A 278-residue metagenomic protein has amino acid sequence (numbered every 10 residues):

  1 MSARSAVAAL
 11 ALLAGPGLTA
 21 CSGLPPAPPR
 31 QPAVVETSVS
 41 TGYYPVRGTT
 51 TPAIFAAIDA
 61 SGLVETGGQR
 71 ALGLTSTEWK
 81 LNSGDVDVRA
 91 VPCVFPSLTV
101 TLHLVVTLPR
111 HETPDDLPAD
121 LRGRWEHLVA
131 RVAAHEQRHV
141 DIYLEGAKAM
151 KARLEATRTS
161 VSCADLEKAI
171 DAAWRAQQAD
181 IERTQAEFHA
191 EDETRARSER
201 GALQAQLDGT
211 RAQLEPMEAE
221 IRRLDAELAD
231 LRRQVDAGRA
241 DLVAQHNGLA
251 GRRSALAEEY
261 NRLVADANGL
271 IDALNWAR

Functional and structural regions predicted by a protein language model:
M1-A8: Bacterial N-terminal signal peptides that target proteins for export
A8-T19: Bacterial N-terminal signal peptides
L18-V34: Bacterial Sec signal peptide processing site at the extreme N-terminus
A33-D116, R158-M217, L256-A257, L263-L270: Metalloprotease/metallohydrolase-associated module, dominated by Zn2+-dependent proteases
H127-V129: Mature extracytoplasmic/lumenal regions of exported proteins
R131-Y143: Active-site recognition of the HExxH zinc-binding catalytic motif
L144-L154: Membrane-interfacial alpha-helical segments at the cytosolic side of multi-pass membrane proteins
R200-L203, L207-L228, R232-V235, R239-L242 (+2 more regions): Long amphipathic alpha-helices with heptad-repeat character, especially coiled-coil-forming segments used
